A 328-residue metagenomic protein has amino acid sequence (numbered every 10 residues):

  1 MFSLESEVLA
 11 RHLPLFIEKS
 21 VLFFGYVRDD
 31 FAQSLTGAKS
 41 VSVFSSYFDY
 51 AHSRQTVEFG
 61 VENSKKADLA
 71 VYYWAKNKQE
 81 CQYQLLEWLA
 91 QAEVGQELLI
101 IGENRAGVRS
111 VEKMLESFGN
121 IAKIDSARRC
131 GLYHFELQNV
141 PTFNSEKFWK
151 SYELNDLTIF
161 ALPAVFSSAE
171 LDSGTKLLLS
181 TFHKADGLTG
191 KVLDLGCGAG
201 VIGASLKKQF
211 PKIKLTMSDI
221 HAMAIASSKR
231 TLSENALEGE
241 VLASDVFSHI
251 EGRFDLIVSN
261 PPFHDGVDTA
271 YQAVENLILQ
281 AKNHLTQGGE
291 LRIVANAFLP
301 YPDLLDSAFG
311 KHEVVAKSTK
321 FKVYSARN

Functional and structural regions predicted by a protein language model:
M1-R54, S173-S259: Conserved SAM/SAH cofactor-binding pocket of Class I
V43-S45, E103, D219-A224, T269 (+2 more regions): Short beta->alpha hinge that forms the Motif I/post-I loop of the SAM-binding pocket
L69-Q79, L195-G200, F254-G266: Conserved proline-anchored active-site loop of SAM-dependent methyltransferases that bridges a beta-strand
E80-E153: N-terminal auxiliary segments of SAM/dcSAM-dependent transferases
A90-A92, Q280-L285: Conserved helix-to-beta-strand junction in the class I
N120-R128, L162, K311-T319: Conserved S-adenosyl-L-methionine
S126-T189: SAM-dependent Rossmann-like transferase core, predominantly class I methyltransferases with a strong bias toward
A222-M223, S259-K282: Mobile active-site "lid"/loop adjacent to the S-adenosyl-L-methionine
